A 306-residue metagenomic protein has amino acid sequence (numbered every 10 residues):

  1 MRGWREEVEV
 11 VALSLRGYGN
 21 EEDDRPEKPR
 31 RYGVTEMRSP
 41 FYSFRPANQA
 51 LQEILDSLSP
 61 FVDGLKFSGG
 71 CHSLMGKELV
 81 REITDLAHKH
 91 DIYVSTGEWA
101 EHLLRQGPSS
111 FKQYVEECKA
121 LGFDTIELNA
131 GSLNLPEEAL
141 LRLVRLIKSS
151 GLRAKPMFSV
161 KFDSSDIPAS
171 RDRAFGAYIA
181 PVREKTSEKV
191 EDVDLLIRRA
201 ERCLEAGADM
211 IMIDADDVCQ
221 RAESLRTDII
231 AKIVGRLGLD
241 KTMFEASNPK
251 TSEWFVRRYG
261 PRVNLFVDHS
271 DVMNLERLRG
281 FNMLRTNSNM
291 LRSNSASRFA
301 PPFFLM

Functional and structural regions predicted by a protein language model:
R2-T84: Conserved N-terminal beta1-alpha1 strand-loop-helix module at the mouth
E7-R30, V234-M306: C-terminal alpha-helical cap/extension of soluble enzyme domains
D23, A47-Q49, S73-L86, L103-Y114 (+5 more regions): Active-site-adjacent beta->alpha loops and helix N-cap segments on the catalytic face of soluble alpha/beta enzymes
Y32-P40, D63-F67, V94-E98, I126-L128 (+5 more regions): Hydrophobic faces of well-ordered beta-strands that scaffold small-molecule active sites in alpha/beta enzyme cores
S43-L58, R105-E117, D192-R202: Short, acidic/polar
I54-L58, A87, E117-C118, I147 (+3 more regions): Generic structural signal for hydrophobic
F61-V62, D91-I92, A120-T125, K148-R153 (+3 more regions): Glycine-enriched alpha-helix->loop->beta-strand junction motifs that scaffold or abut catalytic
K119, D124-V218: Conserved anion-binding
